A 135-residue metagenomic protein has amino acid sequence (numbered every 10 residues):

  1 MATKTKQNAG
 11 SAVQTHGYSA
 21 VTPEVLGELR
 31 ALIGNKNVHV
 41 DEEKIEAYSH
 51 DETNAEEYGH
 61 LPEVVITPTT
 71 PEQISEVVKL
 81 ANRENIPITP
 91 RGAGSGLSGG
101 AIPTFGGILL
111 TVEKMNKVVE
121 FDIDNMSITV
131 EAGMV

Functional and structural regions predicted by a protein language model:
M1-V135: Noncatalytic alpha-helical scaffold of FAD-dependent oxidoreductases
